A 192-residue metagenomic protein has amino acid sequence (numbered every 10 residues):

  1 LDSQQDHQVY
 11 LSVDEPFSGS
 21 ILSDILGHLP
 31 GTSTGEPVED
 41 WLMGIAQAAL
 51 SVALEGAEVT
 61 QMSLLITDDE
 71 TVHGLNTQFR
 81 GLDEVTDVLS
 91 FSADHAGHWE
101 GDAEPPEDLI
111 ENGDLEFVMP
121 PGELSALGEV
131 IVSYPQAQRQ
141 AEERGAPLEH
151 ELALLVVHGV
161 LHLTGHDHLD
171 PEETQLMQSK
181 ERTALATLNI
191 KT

Functional and structural regions predicted by a protein language model:
L1-L152, L163-T192: An acidic/histidine-cluster motif and surrounding catalytic segment that typifies divalent-metal-assisted enzyme active
